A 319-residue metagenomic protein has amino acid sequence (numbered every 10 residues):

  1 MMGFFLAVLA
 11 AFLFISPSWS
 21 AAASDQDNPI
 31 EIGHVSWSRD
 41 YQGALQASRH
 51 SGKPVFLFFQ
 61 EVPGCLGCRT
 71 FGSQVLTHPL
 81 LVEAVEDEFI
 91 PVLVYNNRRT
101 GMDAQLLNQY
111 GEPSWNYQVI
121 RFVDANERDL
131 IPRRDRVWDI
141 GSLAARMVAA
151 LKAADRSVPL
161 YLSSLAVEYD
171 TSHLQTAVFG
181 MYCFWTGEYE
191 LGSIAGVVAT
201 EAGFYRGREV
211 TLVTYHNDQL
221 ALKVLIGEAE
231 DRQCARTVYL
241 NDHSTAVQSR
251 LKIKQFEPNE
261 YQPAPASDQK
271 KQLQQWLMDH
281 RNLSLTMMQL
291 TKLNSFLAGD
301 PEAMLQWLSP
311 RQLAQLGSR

Functional and structural regions predicted by a protein language model:
F4-P17: Bacterial N-terminal signal peptides
A23-S51, A149-R156, L160-E168: N-terminal leader/targeting and pre-domain segments
V35-R39, Q60-E61, L81-D103, E201-G207: Thiol-based oxidoreductase modules, predominantly thioredoxin-like and allied folds used for disulfide exchange
S51-C65, P91, H173-G180: Short active-site neighborhood of thiol/selenol oxidoreductases, capturing the structured segment around
P54, L106-F122, E209, A235-R236: Structural micro-motif
G67-A84, T186-V198: Typically the conserved alpha-helix immediately C-terminal to a functionally engaged Cys/Sec in thioredoxin-like
Q74, S114-R156: Non-catalytic, surface beta->alpha helical segment in thiol-disulfide oxidoreductase systems
A144-R319: Flexible coil/turn and secondary-structure edge motifs
